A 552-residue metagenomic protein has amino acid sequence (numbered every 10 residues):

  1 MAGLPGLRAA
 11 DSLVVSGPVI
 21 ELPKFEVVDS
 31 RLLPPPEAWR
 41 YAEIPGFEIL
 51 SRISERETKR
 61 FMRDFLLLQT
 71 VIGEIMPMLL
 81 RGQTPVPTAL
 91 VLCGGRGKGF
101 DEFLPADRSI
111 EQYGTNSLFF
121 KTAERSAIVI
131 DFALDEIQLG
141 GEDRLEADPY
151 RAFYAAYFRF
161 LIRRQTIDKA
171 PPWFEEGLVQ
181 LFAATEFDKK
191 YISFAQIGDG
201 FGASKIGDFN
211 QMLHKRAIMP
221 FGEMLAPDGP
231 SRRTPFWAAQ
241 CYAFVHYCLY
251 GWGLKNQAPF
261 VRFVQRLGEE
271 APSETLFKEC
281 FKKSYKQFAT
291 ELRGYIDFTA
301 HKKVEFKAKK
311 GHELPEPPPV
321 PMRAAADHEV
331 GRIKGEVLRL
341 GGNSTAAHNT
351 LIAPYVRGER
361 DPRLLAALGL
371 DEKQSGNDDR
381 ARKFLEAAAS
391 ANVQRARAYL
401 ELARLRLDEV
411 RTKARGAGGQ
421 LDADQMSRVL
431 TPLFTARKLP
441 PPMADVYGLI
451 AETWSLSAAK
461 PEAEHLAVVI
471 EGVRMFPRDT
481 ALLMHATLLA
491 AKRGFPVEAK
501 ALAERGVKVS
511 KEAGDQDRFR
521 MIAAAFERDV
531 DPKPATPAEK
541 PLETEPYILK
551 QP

Functional and structural regions predicted by a protein language model:
A10-V27, L33-P171, E186-K189, K215 (+4 more regions): Juxtacatalytic substrate-recognition/specificity segment
S16, G268-A414, P441-P442, E498 (+2 more regions): Beta/coil-rich, acidic/histidine-enriched accessory regions frequently appended to metallopeptidases
P35, I110-D135, D148, T166-P318: Acidic/His/Gly-enriched intrinsically disordered linker/tail segments that often contain short helix/coil "MoRF-like"
G341, S375, E409, A423 (+2 more regions): Structural motif corresponding to the intra-repeat A-B loop/turn of tetratricopeptide repeats
A353-P354, A387-A388, T435-A436, E471-G472 (+1 more regions): Canonical positions in the second alpha-helix
R404-T435, L456: Short coil/linker segments at helix-helix boundaries
L421-T435, A491, P496-G514: TPR/TPR-like (Sel1-like) alpha-helical repeat modules
